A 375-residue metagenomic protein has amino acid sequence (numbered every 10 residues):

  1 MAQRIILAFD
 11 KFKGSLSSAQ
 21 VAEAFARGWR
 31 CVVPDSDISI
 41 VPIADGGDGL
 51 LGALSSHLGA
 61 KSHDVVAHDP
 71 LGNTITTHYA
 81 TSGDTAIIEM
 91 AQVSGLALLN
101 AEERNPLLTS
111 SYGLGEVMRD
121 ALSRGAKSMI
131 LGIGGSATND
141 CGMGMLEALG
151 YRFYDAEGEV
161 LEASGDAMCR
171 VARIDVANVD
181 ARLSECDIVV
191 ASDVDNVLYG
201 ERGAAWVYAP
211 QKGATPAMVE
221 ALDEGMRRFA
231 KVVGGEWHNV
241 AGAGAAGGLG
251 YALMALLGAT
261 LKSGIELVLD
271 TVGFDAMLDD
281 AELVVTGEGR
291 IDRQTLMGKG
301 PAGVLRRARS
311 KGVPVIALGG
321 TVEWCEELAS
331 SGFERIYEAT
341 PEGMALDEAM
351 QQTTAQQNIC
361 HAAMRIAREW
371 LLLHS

Functional and structural regions predicted by a protein language model:
A2-I133, A137-S375: N-terminal loops that bind phosphate or other acidic moieties and the adjacent beta-alpha structural core
